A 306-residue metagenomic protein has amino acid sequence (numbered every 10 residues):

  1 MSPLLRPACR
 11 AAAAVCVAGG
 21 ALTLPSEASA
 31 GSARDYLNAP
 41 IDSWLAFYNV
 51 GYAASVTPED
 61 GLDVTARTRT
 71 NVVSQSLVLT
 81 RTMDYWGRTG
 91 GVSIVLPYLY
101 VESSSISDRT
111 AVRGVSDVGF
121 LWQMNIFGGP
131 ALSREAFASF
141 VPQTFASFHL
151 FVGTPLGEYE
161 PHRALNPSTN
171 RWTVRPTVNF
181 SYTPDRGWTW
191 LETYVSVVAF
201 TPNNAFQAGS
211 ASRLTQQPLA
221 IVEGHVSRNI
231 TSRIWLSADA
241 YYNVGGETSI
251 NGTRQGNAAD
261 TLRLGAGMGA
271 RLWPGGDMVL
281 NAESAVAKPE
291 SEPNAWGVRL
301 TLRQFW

Functional and structural regions predicted by a protein language model:
P40, M83-W86, I126-P130, L156 (+4 more regions): Outer-membrane beta-barrel strand-turn architecture
D42, R69-L77, R88, V112-F120 (+5 more regions): Residues that define the transmembrane beta-barrel architecture of outer-membrane proteins
W44-Y48, G90-I94, F120, T144-L150 (+6 more regions): Transmembrane beta-strands of outer-membrane beta-barrel proteins
Y48, L77-R81, F120-I126, L150 (+6 more regions): Residues on the lipid-exposed face of transmembrane beta-strands in outer-membrane beta-barrel proteins
G51, S55-E59, T65, N203-W306: Outer membrane beta-barrel transmembrane domains
Y52-S74, P161-N166: Surface-exposed strand-loop-strand hairpins of Gram-negative outer-membrane beta-barrel proteins
V56, W86-G90, G129-L132, G187-L191 (+2 more regions): Repeated loop/turn-to-beta-strand initiation elements of outer-membrane beta-barrel proteins
Y100-T215, G256: Outer-membrane pore/translocation modules
